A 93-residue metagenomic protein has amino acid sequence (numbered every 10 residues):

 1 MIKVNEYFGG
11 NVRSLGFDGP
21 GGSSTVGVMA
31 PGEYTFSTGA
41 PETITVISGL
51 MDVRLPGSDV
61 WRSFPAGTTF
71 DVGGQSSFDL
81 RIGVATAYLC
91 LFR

Functional and structural regions predicted by a protein language model:
I2-G9, A87-R93: Double-stranded beta-helix
G10-N11, G19-G39, P65, T69-G74: Conserved short histidine dyad/triad with adjacent acidic residue
F36, V53, L89-C90: Short hydrophobic/aromatic-rich beta-strand segments that constitute the beta-sheet cores of beta-sandwich/beta-barrel
S37-G39, L55-S58: Short alpha-helix capping/helix-loop boundary micro-motifs
G39-D52: Short, conserved beta-strand element in jelly-roll/cupin
T43, V60-W61: Short, surface-exposed secondary-structure edge patches
G73-R93: Ligand-binding loop in jelly-roll beta-barrel domains
